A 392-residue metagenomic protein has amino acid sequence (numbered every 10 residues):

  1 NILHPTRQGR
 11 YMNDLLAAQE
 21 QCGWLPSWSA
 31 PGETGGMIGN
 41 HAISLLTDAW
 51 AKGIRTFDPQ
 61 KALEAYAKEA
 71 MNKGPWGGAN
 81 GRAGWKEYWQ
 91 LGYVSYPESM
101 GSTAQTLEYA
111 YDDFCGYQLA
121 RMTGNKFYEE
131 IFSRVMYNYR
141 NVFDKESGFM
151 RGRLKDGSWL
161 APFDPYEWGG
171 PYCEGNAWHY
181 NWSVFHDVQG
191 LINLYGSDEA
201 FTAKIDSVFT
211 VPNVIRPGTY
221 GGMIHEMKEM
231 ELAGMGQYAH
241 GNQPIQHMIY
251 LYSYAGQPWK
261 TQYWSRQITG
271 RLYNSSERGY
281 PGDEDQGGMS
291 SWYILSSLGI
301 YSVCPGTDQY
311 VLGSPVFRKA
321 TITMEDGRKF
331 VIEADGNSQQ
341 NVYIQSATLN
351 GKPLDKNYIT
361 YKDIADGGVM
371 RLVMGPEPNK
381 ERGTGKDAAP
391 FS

Functional and structural regions predicted by a protein language model:
I2, G39, I43, G53-V331 (+3 more regions): Active-site core of glycosidic bond-cleaving carbohydrate-active enzymes
P5-A30, N213-T219, E226: Active-site-surrounding "flap" and adjacent substrate/cofactor-binding loops of secreted or lumenal enzymes, prototyped
Q8-A18, S29-I38, A49-K52, E64-A67: Mobile, glycine-rich extracellular loop/lid and propeptide segments that shape or gate substrate/ligand access
L46: Active-site and NAD+-binding cores of ADP-ribose-processing enzymes
E325, L349-K352: Short strand-turn-strand beta-turns centered on an Asx-Gly dipeptide
Q340-S346: Beta-strand-rich binding/interaction modules
D355-T360: Short, solvent-exposed S/T- and G/P-enriched segments that are highly enriched in secreted/extracellular and lumenal
Y361-S392: C-terminal beta-strand-rich structural cap/linker in extracellular carbohydrate-active enzymes
